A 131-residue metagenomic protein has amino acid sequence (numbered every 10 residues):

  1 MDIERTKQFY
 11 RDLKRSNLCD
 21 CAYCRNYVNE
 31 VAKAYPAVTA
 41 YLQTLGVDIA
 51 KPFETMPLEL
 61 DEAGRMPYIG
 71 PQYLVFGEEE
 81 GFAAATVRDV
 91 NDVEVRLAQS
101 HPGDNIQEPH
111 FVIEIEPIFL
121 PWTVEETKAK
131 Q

Functional and structural regions predicted by a protein language model:
M1-T44: N-terminal cysteine/histidine-rich coordination modules
D20, K51-P52: A structural signal for short, well-ordered beta-strand segments and their strand-loop junctions that often border
A22, F76, E114-E116: Residues in well-ordered beta-strands of folded domains
N26, E78-F82, I118: Generic structural motif
Y41-I49, E79: Hydrophobic, Leu/Ile/Phe/Ala-enriched alpha-helical segments that form helix-helix packing faces
V47-A50, P57, V124: Mitochondrial intermembrane space
P52-H110: Amphipathic protein-protein interaction modules
A98-Q131: Glycine-rich, aromatic-bearing surface loops/beta-hairpins
